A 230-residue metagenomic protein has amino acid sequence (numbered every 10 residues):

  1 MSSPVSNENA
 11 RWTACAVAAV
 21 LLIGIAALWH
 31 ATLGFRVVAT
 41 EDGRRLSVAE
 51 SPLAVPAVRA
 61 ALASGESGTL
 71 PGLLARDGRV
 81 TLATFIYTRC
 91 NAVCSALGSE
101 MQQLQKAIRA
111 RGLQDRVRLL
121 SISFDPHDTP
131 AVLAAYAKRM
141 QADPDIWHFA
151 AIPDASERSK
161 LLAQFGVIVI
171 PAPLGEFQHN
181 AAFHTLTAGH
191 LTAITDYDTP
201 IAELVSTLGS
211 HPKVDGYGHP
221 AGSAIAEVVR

Functional and structural regions predicted by a protein language model:
M1-R59, V214-Y217, E227-R230: N-terminal targeting signals for export/organelle localization
L53-V55, D77-V80, Q114-L119, Q178-N180: Extracytoplasmic
L70-M101: Short active-site neighborhood of thiol/selenol oxidoreductases, capturing the structured segment around
T81-T84, S121-S123, A182-H184: Soluble periplasmic/extracytoplasmic beta-strand elements of cell-envelope proteins
Y87-T88, I122-H127, A142, I152-D154 (+3 more regions): Solvent-exposed coil/turn segments that connect beta secondary-structure elements in extracytoplasmic/periplasmic
G98-L161: Structural microenvironment flanking redox-active thiols in thiol-disulfide oxidoreductases
D145-W147, S159, A163-H184: Structural micro-motif
A172-R230: Thiol-/selenol-based redox modules, centered on thioredoxin-like and closely related oxidoreductase domains
